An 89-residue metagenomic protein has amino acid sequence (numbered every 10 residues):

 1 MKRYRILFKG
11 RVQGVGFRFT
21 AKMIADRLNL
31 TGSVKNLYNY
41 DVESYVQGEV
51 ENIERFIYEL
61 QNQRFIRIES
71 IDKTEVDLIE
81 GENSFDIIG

Functional and structural regions predicted by a protein language model:
M1-G89: Intrinsically disordered, low-complexity, mixed-charge
